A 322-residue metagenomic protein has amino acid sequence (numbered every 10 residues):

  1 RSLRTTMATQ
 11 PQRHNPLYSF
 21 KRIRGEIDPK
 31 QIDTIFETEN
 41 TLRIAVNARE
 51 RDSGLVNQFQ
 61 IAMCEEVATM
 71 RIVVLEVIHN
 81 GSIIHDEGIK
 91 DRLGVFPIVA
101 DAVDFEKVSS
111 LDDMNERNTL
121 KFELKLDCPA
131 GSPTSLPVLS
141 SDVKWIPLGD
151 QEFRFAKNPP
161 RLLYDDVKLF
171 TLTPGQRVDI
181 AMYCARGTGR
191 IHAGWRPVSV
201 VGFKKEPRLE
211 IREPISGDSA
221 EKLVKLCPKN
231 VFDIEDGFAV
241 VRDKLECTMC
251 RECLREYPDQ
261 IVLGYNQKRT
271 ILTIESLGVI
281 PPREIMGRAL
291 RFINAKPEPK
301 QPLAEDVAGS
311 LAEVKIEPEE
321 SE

Functional and structural regions predicted by a protein language model:
R1-E322: Protein-protein interaction/assembly regions in multi-subunit complexes
